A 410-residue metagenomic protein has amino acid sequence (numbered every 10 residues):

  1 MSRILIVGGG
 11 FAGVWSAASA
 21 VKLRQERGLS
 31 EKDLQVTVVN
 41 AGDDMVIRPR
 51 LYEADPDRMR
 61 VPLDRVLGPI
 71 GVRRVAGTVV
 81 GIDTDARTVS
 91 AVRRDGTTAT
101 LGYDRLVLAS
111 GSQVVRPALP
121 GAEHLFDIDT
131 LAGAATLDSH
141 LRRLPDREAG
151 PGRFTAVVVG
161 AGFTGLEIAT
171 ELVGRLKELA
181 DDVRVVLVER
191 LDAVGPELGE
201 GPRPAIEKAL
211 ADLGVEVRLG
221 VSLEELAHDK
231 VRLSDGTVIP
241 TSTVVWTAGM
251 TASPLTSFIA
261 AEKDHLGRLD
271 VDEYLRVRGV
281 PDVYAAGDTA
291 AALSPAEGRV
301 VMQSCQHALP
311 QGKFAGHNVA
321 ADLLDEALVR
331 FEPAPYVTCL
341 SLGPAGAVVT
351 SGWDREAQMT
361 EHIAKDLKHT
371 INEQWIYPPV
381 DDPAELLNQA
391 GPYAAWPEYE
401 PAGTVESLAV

Functional and structural regions predicted by a protein language model:
M1-A76, E167-L198, V245, L408-V410: Beta1-alpha1 glycine-rich phosphate/pyrophosphate-binding loop at the start of Rossmann-like nucleotide-binding domains
A12, G111-V114, M250-T251, A345: Short glycine-rich anion-binding loops that position phosphate/pyrophosphate groups of nucleotides and phosphorylated
A17, Q306-P333: Internal hydrophobic alpha-helix adjacent to the cofactor/substrate pocket in enzyme cavities
Q35, R74-T88, L101, G174-E273 (+1 more regions): A Rossmann-like FAD-binding core segment of flavoenzymes
V72-V157, V245: FAD-binding core/adjacent interface of flavoenzyme oxidoreductases
E123-G150, V238-T243, T247-P310: FAD-site-proximal beta/loop scaffold in flavoenzymes
D138-D182: Rossmann-like NAD(P)H-binding beta-loop-alpha module
P344-V410: C-terminal auxiliary extensions adjacent to catalytic cores
